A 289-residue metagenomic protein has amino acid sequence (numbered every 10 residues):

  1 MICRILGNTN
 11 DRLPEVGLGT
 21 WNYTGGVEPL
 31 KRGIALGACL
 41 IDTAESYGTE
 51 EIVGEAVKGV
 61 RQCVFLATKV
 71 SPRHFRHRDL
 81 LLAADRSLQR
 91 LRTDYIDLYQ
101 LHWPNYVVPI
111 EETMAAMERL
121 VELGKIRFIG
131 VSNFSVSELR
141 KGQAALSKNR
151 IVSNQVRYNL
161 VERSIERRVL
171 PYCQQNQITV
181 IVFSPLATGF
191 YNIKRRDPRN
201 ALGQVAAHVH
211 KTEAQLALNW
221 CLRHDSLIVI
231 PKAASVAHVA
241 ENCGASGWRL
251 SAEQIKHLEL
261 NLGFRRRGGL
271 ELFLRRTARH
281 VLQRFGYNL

Functional and structural regions predicted by a protein language model:
M1-V64, P185, F285-L289: N-terminal binding-site loop/beta-alpha segment at the start of enzyme catalytic domains that lines or forms
C3-I5, P104-L289: Beta/alpha (TIM)-barrel catalytic core signal, keyed to glycine-rich beta->alpha loops juxtaposed to Asp/Glu that bind
G7-N8, G54-C63, D85-T93, V121 (+2 more regions): Acidic (Asp/Glu)-rich catalytic clusters
D11-V16, G37-L40, R61-V64, T93-D97 (+4 more regions): Short, well-ordered coil/turn segments that N-cap beta-strands
Y23-G26, T43-I52, R73-R78, Y106-P109 (+2 more regions): Acidic-and-aromatic substrate-binding clefts and catalytic sites of carbohydrate-active enzymes
T24-G33, R76-L91, L139-R140: Short, acidic/polar
C63-F75, L98-H102, V156-R157: A short, structured active-site edge motif that brings together acidic residues
L91-V108: Active-site groove signature of glycoside hydrolases
